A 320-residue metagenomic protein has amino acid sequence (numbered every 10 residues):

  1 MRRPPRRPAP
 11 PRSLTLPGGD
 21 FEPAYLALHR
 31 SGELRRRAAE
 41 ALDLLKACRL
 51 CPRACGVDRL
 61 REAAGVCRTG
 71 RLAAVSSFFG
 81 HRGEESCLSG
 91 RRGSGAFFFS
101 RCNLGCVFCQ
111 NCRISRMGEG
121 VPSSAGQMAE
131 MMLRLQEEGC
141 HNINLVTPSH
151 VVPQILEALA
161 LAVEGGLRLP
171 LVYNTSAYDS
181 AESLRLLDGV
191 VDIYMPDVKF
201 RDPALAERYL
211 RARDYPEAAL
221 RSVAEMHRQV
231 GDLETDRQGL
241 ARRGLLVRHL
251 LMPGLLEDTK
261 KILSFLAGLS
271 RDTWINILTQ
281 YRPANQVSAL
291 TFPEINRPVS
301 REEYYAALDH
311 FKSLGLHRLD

Functional and structural regions predicted by a protein language model:
M1-A63, G231-D320: Auxiliary Fe-S-binding modules of radical SAM enzymes
A63, C67-G189, I193, P203: Conserved Radical SAM active-site core
R113-E119, R208-R213, L290-P298: Short glycine-enriched, charge-decorated loop/helix-capping segments at active-site entrances that position
S115, V152, A177-S180, V198-P216 (+3 more regions): Conserved radical SAM core fold
A158-P170, R221-Q229, R301-A307: Alpha-helix-loop-beta-strand connector modules within alpha/beta enzyme cores
V172-N174, M195, L246, N276: Structural detector of well-ordered beta-strand residues that form the stable sheet scaffold of enzyme domains
D188-P203, W274-Y281: Non-cysteine beta-strand/loop elements that form the S-adenosyl-L-methionine
A206-Q238: Anionic-ligand binding region
